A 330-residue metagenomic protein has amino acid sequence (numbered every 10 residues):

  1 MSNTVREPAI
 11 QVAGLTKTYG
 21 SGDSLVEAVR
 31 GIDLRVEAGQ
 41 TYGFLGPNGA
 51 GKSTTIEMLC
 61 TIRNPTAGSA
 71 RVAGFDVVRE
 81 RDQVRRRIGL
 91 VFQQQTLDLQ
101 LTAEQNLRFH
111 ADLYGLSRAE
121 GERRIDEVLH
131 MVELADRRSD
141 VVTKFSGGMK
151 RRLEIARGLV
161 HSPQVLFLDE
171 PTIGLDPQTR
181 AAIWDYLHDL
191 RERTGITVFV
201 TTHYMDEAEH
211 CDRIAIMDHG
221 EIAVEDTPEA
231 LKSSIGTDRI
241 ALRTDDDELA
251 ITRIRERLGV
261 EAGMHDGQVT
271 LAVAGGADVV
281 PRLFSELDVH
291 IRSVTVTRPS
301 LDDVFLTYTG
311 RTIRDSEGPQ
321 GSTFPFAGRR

Functional and structural regions predicted by a protein language model:
R108, D112, A119-R137: Conserved ABC ATPase "signature" region
S162: Conserved catalytic motifs of ABC-family nucleotide-binding domains
L166-D169: Catalytic Walker B motif of ABC-type/P-loop ATPase nucleotide-binding domains
A181-R193: Helical segment within the ABC ATPase nucleotide-binding domain
T237-T312: Short, charged/small-residue-rich alpha-helical element at the C-terminal edge of ABC transporter nucleotide-binding
